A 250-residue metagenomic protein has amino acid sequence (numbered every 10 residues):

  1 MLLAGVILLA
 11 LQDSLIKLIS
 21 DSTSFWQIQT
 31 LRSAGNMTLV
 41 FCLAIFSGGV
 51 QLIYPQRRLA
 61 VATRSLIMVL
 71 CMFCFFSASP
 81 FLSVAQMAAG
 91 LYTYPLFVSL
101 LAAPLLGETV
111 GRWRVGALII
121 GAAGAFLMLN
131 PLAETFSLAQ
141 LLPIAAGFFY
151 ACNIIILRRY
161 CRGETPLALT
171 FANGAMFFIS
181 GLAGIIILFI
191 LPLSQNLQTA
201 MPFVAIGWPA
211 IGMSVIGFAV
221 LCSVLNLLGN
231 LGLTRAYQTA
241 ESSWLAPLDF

Functional and structural regions predicted by a protein language model:
M1-A4, M37-T63, R112, I179-V220 (+1 more regions): Membrane-interface interhelical linkers
V6-L11, F41, S65-F73, P95-L100 (+3 more regions): Hydrophobic/small/kink-forming positions within alpha-helical transmembrane segments of polytopic membrane proteins
A10-T23, I28, F73-V84, G90 (+2 more regions): Juxtamembrane C-cap of transmembrane helices in multi-pass membrane transport proteins
K17, V40, T135-Q195, T199 (+2 more regions): Transmembrane alpha-helical segments that form core, pore/gating elements of small-molecule transporters/exporters
S24-T38, F76-Y94, F136-F149, G212-V224: Structural signature of hydrophobic alpha-helical transmembrane segments
L31, A88-T93, C161-E164, A168-M176 (+1 more regions): Helix-helix packing/entry segments at the starts of transmembrane helices
Y94-G116: C-terminal transmembrane-helix exit sites in multi-pass transporters
W113-N130: Hydrophobic transmembrane alpha-helices of multi-pass small-molecule transport proteins
